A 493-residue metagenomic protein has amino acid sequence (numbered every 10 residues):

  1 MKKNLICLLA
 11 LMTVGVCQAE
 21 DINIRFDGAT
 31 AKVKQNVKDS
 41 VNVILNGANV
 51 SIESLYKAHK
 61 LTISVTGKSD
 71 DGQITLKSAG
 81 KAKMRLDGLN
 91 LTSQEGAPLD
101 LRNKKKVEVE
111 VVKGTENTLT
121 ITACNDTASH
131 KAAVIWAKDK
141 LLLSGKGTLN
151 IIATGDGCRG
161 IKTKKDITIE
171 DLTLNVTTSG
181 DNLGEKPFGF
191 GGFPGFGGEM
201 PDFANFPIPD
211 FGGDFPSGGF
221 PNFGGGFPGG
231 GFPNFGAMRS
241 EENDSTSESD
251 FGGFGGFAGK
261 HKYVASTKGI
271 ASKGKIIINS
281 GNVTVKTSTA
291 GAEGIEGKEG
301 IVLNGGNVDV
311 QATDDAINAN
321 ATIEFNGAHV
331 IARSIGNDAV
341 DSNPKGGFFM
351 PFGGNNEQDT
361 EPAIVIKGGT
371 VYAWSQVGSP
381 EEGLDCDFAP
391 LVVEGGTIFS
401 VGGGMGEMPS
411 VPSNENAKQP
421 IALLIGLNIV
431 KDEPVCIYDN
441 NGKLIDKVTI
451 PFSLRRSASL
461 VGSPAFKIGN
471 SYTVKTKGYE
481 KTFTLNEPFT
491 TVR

Functional and structural regions predicted by a protein language model:
N4-T13: Sec-dependent N-terminal signal peptides
T13-A19: C-terminal segment of classical bacterial N-terminal signal peptides
A19-R493: A composition-driven surface/loop motif
